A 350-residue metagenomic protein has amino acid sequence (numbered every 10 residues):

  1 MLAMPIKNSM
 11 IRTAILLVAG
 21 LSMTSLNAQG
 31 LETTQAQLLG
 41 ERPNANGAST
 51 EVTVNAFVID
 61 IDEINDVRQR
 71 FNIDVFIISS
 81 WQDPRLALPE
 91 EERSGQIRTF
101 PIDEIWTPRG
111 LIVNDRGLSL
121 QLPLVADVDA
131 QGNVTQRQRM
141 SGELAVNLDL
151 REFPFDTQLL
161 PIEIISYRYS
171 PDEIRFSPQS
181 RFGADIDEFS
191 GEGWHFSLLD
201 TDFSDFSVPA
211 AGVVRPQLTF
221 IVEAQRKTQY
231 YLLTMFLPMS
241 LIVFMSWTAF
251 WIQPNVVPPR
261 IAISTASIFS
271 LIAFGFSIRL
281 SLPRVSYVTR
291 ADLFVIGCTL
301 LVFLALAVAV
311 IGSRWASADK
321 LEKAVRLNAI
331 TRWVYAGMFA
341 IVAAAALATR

Functional and structural regions predicted by a protein language model:
M1, E188, F294-C298: Short, mixed-charge aromatic SLiMs
L2-I15: Bacterial N-terminal signal peptides that target proteins for export
T13-S25: Bacterial N-terminal signal peptides
T24, F71, D156-T157, A266 (+1 more regions): Generic detector of short, well-ordered, non-transmembrane alpha-helical segments enriched in hydrophobic residues
N27-R85, E92, L280, Y287-R350: Intrinsically disordered, low-complexity peripheral segments of secretory-pathway and membrane proteins
Q29-E223: Soluble non-transmembrane domains of integral membrane proteins
I78, E92, D127, I165 (+5 more regions): A generic membrane alpha-helix/interface feature
T219-M338: Channel- or pocket-lining gating/hinge segments that regulate access to a cavity or pore
